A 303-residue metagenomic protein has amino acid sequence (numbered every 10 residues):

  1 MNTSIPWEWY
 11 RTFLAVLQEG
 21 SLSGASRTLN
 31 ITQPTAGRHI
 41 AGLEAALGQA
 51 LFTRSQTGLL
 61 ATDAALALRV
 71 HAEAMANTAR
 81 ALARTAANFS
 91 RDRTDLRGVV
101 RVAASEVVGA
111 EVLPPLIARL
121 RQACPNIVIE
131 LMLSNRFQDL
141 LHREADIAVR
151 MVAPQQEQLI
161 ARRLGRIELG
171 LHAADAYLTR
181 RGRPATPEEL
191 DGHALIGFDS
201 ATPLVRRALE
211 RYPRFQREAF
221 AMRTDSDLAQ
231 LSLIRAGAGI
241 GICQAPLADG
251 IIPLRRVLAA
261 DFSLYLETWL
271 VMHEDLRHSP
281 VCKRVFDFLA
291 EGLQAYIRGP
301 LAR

Functional and structural regions predicted by a protein language model:
A15-N30: Short helix-boundary/capping micro-motifs
R27-T28, A45, L66, Q122: Alpha-helical residues within the helix-turn-helix
T32, H39-G42, L116: Residues within the DNA-recognition helix of helix-turn-helix
L43-E44, L254: Conserved amphipathic alpha-helical core elements
E44-D63: A short LG(V/I)-centered, amphipathic sequence patch enriched for acidic residue(s) preceding the LG motif
Q56-L59, L66, N77-R101: Short helix-loop hinge/linker segments at domain boundaries
R97-E157: Central regulatory/effector-binding core of bacterial HTH transcription factors
H142, P154-T268, A295-R303: C-terminal regulatory
